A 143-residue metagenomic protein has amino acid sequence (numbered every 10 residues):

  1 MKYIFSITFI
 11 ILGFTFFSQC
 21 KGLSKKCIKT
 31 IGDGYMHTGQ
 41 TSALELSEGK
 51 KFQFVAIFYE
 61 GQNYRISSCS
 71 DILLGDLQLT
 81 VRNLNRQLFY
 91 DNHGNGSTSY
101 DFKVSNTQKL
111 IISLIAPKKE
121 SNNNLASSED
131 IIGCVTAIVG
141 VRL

Functional and structural regions predicted by a protein language model:
M1-S24: Bacterial Sec-dependent N-terminal signal peptides
K2, C27-D33, I57-Y64: Short charge-dense sequence patches
C20, E45-N122, V141-L143: Acidic, Ser/Thr/Pro-rich low-complexity intrinsically disordered segments
C20-Y35, I115-L143: C-terminal edge strands of extracellular/lumenal beta-sandwich accessory domains
D33, T38, Q87-D91: Local beta-strand/beta-hairpin segments that build beta-sheet-rich folds
